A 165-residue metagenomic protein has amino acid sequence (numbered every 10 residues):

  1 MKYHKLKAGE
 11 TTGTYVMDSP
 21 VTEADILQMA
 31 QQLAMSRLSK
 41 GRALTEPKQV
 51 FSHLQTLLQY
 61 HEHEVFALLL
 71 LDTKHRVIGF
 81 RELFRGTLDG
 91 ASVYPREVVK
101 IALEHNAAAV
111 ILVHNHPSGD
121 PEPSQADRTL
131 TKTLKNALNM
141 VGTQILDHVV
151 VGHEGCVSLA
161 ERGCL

Functional and structural regions predicted by a protein language model:
K2-L27, Q32, S52, K74 (+1 more regions): Active-site-proximal loop/helix of nucleotide/amide-processing enzymes and allied scaffolds
E23-E82: Long amphipathic N-terminal alpha/beta scaffold segment
